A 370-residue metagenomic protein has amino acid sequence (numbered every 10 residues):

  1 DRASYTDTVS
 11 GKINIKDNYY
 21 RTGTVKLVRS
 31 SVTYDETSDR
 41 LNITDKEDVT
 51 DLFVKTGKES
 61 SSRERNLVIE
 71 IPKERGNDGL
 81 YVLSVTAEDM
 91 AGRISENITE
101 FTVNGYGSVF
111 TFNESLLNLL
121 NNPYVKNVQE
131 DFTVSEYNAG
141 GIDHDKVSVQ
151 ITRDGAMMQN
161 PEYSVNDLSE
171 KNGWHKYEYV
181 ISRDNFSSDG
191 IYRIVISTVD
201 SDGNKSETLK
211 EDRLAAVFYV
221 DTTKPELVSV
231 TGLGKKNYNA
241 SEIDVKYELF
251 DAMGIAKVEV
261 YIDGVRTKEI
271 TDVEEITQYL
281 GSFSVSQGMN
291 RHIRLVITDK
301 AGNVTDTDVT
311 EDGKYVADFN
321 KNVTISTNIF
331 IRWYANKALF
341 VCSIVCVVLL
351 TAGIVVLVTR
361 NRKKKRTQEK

Functional and structural regions predicted by a protein language model:
D1, D89, T99-S115, D212-P225 (+1 more regions): Flexible, low-complexity linkers/stalks enriched in Thr/Pro that connect modular domains
D1-T8, N118-V128, G234-S241: Short, solvent-exposed loop/linker segments at the N-terminal edge of repeated beta-sheet extracellular domains
D7, I13-Y19, D89, F132-I142 (+3 more regions): Extracellular acidic, Ser/Thr/Pro-rich low-complexity tracts
T56-E70, S169-I181, V273-G281: Aromatic sugar-binding surface patches on proteins that engage polysaccharides or sugar-phosphate polymers
N77-L83, S188-I194, M289-I293: Exposed beta-strand face motif in extracellular beta-rich ectodomains
E88-R93, V199-E207, T298-D306: Short, solvent-exposed loop/turn segments at the edges of extracellular beta-sandwich modules
I329-C346: Juxtamembrane/start-of-transmembrane alpha-helix segments at the extracytoplasmic/lumenal side of membrane anchors
K363-K370: Cytoplasmic C-terminal tails of single-pass
